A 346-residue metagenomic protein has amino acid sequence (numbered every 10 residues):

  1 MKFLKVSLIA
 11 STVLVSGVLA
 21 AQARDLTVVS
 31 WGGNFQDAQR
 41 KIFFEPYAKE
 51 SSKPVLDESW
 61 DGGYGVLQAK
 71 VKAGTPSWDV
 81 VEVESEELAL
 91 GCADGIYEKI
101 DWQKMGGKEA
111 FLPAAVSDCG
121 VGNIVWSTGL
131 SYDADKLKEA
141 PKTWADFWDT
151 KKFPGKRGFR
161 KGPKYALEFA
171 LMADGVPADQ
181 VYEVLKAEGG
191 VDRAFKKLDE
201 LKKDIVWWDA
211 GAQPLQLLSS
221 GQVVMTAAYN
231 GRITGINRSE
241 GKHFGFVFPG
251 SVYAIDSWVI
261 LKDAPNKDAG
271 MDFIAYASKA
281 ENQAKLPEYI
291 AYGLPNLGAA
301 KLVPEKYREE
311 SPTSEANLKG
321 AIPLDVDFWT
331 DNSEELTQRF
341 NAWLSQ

Functional and structural regions predicted by a protein language model:
R24-G91: Early extracytoplasmic/lumenal segment of secretory-pathway proteins
G33-A38, S77-W78, V83-L215, S219: Extracytoplasmic ligand-binding site segments that recognize negatively charged/polar headgroups
T75-E82, W207-W208, V224-Y229, G245: Paired acidic/hydrophobic, glycine-rich loop segments that form the ligand-binding mouth/hinge of periplasmic-binding
L88-L90, M225-H243: A ligand-binding cleft/hinge motif common to bilobed small-molecule-binding domains
A110, W126-T128, V191-E200, R238-A264: Periplasmic-binding protein-like
G129-K136, L171-A173, I255-K267, K285 (+1 more regions): A bilobed periplasmic-binding-protein/Venus flytrap-type ligand-binding module shared by bacterial periplasmic
L261-A321: Mature extracytoplasmic/periplasmic domains
L318-Q346: Conserved C-terminal helix/tail region of periplasmic/extracytoplasmic solute-binding proteins
